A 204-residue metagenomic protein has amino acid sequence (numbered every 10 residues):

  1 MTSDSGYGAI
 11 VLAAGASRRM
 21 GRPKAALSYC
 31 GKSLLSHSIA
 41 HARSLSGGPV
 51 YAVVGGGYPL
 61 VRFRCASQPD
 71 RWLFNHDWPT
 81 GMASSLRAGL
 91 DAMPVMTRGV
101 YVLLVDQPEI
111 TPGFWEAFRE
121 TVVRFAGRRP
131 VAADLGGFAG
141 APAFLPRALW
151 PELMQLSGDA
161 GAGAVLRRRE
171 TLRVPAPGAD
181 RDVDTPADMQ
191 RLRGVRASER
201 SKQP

Functional and structural regions predicted by a protein language model:
M1-G6, P151-P204: Conserved alpha/beta core of the MobA/IspD/sugar-nucleotide pyrophosphorylase nucleotidyltransferase superfamily
T2-A139, R168-P177: Nucleotide and nucleotide-moiety/phosphate-recognizing core
A14, R22, L145, V183-D184: Single, functionally critical "micro-switch" positions that shape active/binding sites and transmembrane helices
S17, L27, W150-P151, Q190: Nucleotide phosphate-binding site architecture
S28, E109, F144, D182-V183: Short aromatic/basic micro-patch
V61, F114, L149, G161-A162: Hydrophobic alpha-helical segments typical of transmembrane helices and their membrane-interface/capping positions
F63, S85-L86, A143, D184-D188: Short secondary-structure transition/capping segments
A139-P151, P186: Conserved nucleotide-sugar donor-binding and metal-coordinating catalytic region shared by glycosyltransferases
